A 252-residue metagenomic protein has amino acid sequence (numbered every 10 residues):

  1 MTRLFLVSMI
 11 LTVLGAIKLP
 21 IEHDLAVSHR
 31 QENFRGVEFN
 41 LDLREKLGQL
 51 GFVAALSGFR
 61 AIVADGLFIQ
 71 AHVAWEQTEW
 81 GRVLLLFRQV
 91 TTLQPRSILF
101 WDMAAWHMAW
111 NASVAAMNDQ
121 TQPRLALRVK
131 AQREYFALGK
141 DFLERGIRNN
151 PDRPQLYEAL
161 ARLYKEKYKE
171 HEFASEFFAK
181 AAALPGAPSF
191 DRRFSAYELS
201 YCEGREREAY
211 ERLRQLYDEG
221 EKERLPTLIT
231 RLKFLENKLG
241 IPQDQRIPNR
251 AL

Functional and structural regions predicted by a protein language model:
T2, T12, T78, T91-T92 (+2 more regions): Residue-identity detector for threonine
R3-I21: Hydrophobic membrane-insertion alpha-helices, especially the h-region of bacterial N-terminal signal peptides
P20-R153, E158-K167, H171-A183, R193-Y201: Short coil/linker segments at helix-helix boundaries
F190, G204-L252: Terminal, low-structured helical/coil segments at or just beyond the last alpha-helical repeat
